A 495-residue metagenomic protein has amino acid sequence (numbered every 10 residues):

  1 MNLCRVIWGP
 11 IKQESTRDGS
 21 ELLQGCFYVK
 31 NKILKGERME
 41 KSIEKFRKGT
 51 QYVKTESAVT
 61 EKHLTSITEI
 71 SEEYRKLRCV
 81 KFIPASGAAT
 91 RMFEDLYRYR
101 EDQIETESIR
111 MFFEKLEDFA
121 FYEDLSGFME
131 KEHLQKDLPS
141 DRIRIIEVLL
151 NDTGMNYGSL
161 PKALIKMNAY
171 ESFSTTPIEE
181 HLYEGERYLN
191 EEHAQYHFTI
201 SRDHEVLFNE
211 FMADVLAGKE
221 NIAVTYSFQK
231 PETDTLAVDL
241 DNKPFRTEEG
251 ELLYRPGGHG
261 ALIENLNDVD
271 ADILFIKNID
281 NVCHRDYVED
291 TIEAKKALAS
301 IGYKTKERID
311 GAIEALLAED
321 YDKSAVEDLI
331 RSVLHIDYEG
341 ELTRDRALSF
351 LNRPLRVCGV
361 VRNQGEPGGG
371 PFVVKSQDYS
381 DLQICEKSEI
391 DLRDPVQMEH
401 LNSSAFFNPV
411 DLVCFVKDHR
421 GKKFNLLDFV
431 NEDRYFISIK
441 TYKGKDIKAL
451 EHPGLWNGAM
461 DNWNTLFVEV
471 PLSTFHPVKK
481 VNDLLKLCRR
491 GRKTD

Functional and structural regions predicted by a protein language model:
Q13, L22: Cationic, low-complexity basic patches in intrinsically disordered or flexible, solvent-exposed regions
G36-Q364, G368-P395, H452-L455, V478-K480 (+2 more regions): Domain-scale recognition of functional cores that engage charged ligands
P354, V360-G365, S380-I447: C-terminal structured domains
F415-K417, G421, L426-D495: Feature of secretome-associated and extracellular-like proteins
